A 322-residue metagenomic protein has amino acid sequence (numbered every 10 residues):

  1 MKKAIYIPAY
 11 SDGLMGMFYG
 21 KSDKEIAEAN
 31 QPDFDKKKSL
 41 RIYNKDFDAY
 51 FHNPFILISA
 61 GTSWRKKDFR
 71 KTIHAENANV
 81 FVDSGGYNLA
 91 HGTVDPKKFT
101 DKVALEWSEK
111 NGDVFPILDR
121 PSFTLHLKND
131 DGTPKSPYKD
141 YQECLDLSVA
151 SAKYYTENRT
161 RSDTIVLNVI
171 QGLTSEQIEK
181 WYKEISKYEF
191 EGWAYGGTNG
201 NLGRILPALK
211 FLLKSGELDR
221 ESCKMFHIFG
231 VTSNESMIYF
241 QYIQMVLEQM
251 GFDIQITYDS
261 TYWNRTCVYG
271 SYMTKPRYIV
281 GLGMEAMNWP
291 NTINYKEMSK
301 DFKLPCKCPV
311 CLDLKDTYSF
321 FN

Functional and structural regions predicted by a protein language model:
M1-N158: Non-catalytic, usually N-terminal nucleic-acid engagement modules in DNA/RNA processing proteins
M1-R70, E143, L173, I185 (+3 more regions): Class I S-adenosyl-L-methionine
R161-F320: Glycine-rich phosphate/ribose-binding loops and adjacent secondary-structure elements that form binding surfaces
